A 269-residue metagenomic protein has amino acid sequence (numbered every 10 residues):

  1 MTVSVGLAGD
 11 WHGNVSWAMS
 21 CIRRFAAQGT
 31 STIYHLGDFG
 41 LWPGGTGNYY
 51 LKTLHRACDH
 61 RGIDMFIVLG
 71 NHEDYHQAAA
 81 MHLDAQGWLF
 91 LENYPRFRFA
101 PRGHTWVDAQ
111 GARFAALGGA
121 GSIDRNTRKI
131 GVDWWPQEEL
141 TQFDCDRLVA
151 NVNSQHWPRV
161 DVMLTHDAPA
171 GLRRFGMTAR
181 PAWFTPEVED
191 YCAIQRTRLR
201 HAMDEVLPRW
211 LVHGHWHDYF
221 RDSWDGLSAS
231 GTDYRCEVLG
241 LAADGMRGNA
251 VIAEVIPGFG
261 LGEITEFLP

Functional and structural regions predicted by a protein language model:
M1-G6: Extreme N-terminal starter segment of soluble prokaryotic enzymes
L7-D10, I33-D38, D64-H72, F99-P101 (+4 more regions): Active-site neighborhood of phospho(di)ester-bond hydrolases with catalytic His/Asp-centered motifs
A8, N14-A109: Core catalytic region of metal-dependent phosphoesterases/phosphodiesterases, especially metallo-beta-lactamase-like
H12-M19, G40-G45, L69-A79, T105-V107 (+6 more regions): Active-site environment of divalent metal-dependent phosphoester hydrolases
G29-T30, R113, R159, L207: Short loop/turn motifs at secondary-structure junctions
A57-D64, E92-F97, S154-V160, R198-L211: A structural motif corresponding to the C-terminal end of an alpha-helix and its immediate exit/capping segment
T105-D108, D204, D218-P269: Binuclear metal-dependent phosphoesterase catalytic core
A112-C192: Active-site-proximal loop/helix segment associated with metal-binding centers of metalloenzymes
